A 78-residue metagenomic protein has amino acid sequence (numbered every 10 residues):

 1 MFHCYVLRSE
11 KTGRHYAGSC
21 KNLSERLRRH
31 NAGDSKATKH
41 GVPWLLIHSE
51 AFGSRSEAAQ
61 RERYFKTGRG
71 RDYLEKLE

Functional and structural regions predicted by a protein language model:
M1-L45, S49-D72, L77-E78: GIY-YIG nuclease catalytic motif and its immediate N-terminal context
